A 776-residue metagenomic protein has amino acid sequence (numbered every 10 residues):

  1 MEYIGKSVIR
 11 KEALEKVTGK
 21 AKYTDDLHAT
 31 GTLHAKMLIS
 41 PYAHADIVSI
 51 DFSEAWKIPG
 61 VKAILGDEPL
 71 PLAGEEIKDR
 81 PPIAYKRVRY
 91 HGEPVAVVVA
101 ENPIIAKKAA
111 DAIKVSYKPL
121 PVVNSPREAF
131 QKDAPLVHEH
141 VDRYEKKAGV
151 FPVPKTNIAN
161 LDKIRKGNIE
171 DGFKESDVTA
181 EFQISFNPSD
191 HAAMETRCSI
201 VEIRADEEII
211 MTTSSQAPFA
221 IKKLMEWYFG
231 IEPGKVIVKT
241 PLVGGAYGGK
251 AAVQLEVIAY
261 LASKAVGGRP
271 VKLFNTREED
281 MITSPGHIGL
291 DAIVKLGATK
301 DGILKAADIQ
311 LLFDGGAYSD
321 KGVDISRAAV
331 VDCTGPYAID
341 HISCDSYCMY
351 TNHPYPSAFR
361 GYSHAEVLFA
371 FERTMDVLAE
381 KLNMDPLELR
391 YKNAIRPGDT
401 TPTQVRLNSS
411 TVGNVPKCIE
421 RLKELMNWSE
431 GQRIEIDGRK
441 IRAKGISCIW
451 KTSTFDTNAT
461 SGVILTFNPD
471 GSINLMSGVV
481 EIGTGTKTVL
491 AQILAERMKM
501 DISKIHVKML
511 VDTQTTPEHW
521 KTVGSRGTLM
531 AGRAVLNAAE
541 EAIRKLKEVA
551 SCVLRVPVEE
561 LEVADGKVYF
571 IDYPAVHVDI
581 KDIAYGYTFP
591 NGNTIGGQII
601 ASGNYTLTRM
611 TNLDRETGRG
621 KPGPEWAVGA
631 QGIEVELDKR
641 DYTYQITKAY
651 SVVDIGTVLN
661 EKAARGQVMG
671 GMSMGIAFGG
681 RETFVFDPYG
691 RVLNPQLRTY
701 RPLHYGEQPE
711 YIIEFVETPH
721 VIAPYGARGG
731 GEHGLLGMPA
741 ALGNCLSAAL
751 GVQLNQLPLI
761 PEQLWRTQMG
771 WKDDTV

Functional and structural regions predicted by a protein language model:
M1-P154, T179-F182, G267: Flexible, low-hydrophobicity surface segments
K6, E12-E15, A148, P152-S199 (+6 more regions): Glycine-rich loop/linker segments at domain edges
K11-E15, D111-L120, N124, Q216 (+6 more regions): Extended active-site and interfacial segments that coordinate phosphate-rich ligands in large catalytic machineries
A35, I209-T213, S472-S477, I646-K648: Short, aliphatic-rich beta-strand segments
D67-E68, G230-K235, K264-K272, K300 (+3 more regions): C-terminal catalytic domains of large/alpha subunits in multi-subunit enzymes
G74-K78, A109-A112, T213, K222-L224 (+11 more regions): Short acidic, glycine/serine/threonine-rich loops at helix termini
V137-F229, A394-S472, L693-H704, I712-E714: Helix-loop-helix junctions that connect adjacent transmembrane helices in secondary transporters/permeases, recognized
G244-F274, T486-L494: Thiamine diphosphate
